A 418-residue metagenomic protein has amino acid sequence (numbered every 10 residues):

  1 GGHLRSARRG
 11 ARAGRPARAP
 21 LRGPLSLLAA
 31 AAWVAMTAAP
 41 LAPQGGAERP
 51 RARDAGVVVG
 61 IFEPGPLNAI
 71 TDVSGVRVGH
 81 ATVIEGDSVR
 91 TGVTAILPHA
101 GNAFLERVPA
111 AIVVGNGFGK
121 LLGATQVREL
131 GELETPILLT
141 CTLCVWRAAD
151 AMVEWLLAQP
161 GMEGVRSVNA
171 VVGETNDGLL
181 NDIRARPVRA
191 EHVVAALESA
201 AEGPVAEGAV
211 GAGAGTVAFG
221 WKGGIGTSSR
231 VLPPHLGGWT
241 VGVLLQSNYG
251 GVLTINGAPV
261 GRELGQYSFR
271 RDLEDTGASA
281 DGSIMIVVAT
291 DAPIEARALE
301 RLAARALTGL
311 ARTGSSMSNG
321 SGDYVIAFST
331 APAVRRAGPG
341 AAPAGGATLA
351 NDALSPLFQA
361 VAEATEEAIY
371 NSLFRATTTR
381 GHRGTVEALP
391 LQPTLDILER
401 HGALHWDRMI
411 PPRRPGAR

Functional and structural regions predicted by a protein language model:
G1-P24, M36: Compositionally biased, low-complexity flexible segments
A29-T37: Hydrophobic helical h-region of N-terminal Sec-dependent signal peptides in bacterial secretory/periplasmic proteins
Q44-R418: Alpha/propeptide regions of enzymes that mature by internal proteolysis
